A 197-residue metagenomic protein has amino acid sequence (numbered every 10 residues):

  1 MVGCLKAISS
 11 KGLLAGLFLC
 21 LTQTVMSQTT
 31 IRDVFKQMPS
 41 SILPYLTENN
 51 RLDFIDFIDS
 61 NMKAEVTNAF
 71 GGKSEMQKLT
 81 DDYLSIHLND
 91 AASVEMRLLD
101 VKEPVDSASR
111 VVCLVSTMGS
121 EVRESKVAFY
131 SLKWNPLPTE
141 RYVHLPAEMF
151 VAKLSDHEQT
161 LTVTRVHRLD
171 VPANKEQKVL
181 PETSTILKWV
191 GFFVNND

Functional and structural regions predicted by a protein language model:
M1-I31: Bacterial Sec-dependent N-terminal signal peptides
M26-V101: Terminal domain-start segments
L84, R110-V112, V127, Q159-L161 (+1 more regions): Hydrophobic residues embedded in beta-strands of well-ordered beta-sheets
S85-H87, C113-G119, V163-R168: Short beta-strand segments that buttress and anchor functional surface loops
H87, T117-R123, A173-K178: Short consensus segments that form the blades of beta-propeller domains, in both extracellular/periplasmic
R97-D106, V151-H157: Structural signature of eukaryotic scaffold interfaces centered on beta-propeller domains
S107-E140: Mid-length scaffold segments of soluble, non-membrane domains
P138-D197: Short aromatic loop motif centered on NTY/YTY
